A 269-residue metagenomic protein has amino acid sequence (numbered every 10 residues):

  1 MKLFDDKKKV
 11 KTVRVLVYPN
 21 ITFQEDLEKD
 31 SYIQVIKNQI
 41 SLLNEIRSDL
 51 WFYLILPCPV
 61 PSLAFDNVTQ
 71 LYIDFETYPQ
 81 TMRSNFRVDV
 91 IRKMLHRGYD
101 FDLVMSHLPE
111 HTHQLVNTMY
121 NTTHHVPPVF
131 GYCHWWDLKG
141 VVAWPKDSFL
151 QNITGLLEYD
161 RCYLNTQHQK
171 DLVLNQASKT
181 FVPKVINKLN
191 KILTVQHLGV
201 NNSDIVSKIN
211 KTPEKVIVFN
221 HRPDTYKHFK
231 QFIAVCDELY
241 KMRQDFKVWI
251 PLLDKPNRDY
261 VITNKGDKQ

Functional and structural regions predicted by a protein language model:
M1-P61, Y99, L239: N-terminal subdomain of nucleotide-sugar transferases
T12-Y18, Y163, K208-K227, I233-C236 (+1 more regions): Conserved donor-binding/catalytic core segment of Leloir-type glycosyltransferases
T22, P127-K146: A short, histidine- and acid-enriched strand-loop-helix "catalytic/donor-clamping" loop that lines the nucleotide-sugar
T22-D26, L42-S84, K184-V185, L253-R258: N-terminal strand-loop element at the rim of the active site of nucleotide-sugar-dependent glycosyltransferases
S48-W51, F229, I233-Q269: A conserved nucleotide-sugar
S106-T112, C133: Short His-centered aromatic/hydrophobic patch
V141, K191-E214, I262: Acidic anion/phosphate-binding donor-loop and adjacent secondary structure in glycosyltransferase catalytic cores
F149-L150, G155-I192, V200: A short, active-site helix/loop in glycosyltransferases that binds the activated sugar's phosphate group
